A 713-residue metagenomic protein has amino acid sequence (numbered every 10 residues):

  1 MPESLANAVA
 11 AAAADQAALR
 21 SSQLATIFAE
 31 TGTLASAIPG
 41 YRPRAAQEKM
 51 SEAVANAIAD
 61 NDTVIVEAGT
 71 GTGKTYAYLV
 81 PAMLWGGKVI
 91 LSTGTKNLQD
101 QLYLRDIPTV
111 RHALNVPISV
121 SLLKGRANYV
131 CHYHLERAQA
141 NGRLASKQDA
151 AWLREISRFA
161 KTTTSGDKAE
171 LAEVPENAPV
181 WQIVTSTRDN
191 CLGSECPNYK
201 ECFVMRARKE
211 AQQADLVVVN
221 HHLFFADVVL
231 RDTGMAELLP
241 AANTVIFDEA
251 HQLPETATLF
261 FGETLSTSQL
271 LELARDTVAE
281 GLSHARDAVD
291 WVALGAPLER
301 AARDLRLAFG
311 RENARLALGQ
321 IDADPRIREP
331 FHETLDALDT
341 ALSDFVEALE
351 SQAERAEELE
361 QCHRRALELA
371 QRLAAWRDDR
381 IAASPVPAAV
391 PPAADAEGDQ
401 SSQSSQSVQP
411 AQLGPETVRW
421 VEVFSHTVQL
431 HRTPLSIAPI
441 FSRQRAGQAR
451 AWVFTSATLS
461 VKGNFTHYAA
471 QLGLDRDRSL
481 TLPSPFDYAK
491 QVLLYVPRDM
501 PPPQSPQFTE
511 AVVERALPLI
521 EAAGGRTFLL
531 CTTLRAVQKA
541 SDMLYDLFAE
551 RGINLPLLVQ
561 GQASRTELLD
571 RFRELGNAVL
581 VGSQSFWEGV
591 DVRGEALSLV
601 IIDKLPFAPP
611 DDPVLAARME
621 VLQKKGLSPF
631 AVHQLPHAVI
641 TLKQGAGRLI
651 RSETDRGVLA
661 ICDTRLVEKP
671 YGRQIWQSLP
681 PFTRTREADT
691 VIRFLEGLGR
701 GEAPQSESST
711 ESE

Functional and structural regions predicted by a protein language model:
P2-A37, G87-D215, H222-F225, T277-L282 (+5 more regions): A substrate-engagement module of RecA-like helicase motors
A14-V66: Conserved pre-motif I regulatory segment
A55-N56, T75-K88, R105-T109: Walker A/P-loop NTP-binding motif
L84, D100, R188-N190, E195-D339 (+1 more regions): Signature of the SF2 helicase/ATPase Hel1-core->accessory helical subdomain module
V89-N97, F454-T455, G525-T532, A536 (+1 more regions): Conserved RecA-like ASCE P-loop NTPase motor core of nucleic-acid helicases/translocases
Q182-V217, V228-M235, D344-V390, A394-G398 (+3 more regions): A contiguous, basic/glycine-rich beta-loop/short-helix subdomain that forms a polymer-engagement track
P485, P497-Q507, Q560-V667: Conserved RecA-like P-loop NTPase helicase motor core
T532-G561: Conserved helicase motor "Helicase C" RecA-like lobe of SF1/SF2 P-loop NTPases
